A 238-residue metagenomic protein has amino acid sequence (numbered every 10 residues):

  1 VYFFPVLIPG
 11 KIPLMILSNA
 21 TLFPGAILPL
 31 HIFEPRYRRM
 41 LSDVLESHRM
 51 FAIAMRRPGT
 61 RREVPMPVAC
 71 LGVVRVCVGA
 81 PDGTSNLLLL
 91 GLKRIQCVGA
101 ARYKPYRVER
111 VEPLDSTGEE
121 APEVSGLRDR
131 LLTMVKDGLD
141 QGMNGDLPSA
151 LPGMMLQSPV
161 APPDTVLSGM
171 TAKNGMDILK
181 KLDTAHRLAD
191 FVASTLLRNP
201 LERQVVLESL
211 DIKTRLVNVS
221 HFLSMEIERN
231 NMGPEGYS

Functional and structural regions predicted by a protein language model:
Y2-S238: N-terminal low-complexity, acidic/polar interaction/targeting segments
